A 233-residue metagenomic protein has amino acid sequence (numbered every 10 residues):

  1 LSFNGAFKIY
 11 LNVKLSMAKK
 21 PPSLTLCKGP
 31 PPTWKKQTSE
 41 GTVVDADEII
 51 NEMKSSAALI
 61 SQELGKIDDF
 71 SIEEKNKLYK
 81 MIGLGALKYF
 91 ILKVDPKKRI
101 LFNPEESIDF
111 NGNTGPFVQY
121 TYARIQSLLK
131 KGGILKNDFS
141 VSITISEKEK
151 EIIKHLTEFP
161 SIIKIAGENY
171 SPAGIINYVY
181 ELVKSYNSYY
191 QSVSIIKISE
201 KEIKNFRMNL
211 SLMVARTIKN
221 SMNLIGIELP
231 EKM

Functional and structural regions predicted by a protein language model:
L1-M233: Non-catalytic interaction-recognition regions
